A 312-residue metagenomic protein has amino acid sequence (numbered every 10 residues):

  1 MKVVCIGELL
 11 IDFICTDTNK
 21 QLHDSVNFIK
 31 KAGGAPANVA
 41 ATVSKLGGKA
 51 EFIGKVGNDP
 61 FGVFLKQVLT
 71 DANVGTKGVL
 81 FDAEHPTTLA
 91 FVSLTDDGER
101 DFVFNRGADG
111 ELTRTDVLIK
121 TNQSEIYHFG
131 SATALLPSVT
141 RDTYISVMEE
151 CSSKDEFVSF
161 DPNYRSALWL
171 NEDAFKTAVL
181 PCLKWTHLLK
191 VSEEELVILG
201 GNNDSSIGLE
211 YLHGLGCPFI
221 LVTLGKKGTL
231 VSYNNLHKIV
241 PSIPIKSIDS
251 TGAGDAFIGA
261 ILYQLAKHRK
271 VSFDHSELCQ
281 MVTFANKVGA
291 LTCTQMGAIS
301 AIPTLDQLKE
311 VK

Functional and structural regions predicted by a protein language model:
M1-G75: Glycine-rich phosphate/adenosyl-contacting loop at the front of the ribokinase-like
M1-V4, V68-T70, T76, E99-H237 (+1 more regions): Ribokinase/PfkB-type carbohydrate-kinase core domain
V3-V4, E149, G201, S205-K312: Conserved phosphate-binding/catalytic region of the ribokinase-like
I11, C15, N58, Y164 (+2 more regions): Short, glycine/acidic-enriched loop or turn micro-motifs at the edges of active sites
K55-F61, H85, A108, Y164: Acidic, glycine-rich active-site loops and adjacent beta-strand->loop/helix elements that engage anionic groups
K55-G57, K77-H85, Y211, L221: Beta-strand->loop->alpha-helix junctions that form or flank phosphate-binding loops in nucleotide-handling enzymes
L89-S93, G228-V231: Short beta-strand scaffold segments in enzyme catalytic cores
